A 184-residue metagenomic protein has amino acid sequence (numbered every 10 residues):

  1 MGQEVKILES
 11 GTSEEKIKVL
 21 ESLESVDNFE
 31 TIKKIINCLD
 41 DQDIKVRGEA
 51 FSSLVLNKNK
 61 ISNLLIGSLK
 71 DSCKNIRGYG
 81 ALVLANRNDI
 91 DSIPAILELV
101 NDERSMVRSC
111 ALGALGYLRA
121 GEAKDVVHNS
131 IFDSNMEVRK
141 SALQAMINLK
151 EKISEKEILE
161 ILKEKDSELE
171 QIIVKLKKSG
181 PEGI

Functional and structural regions predicted by a protein language model:
M1-E9, N28-D40, K58-K70, D89-N101 (+3 more regions): Amphipathic alpha-helical scaffolding segments comprising HEAT/armadillo-like alpha-solenoid repeats
E9-S10, E14-V26: Alpha-helical segment of the N-proximal tetratricopeptide repeat
G11-T12, Q42-D43, S72-C73, E103-R104 (+2 more regions): Short inter-helical turns and helix N-cap capping residues of alpha-solenoid HEAT/ARM repeat scaffolds
I17-S22, I44-L56, Y79-L82: Non-membrane alpha-helical segments in proteins
V19, A50, G80, A111 (+3 more regions): Conserved hydrophobic register position within alpha-solenoid helical repeats
E160-I184: Eukaryotic acidic, Ser/Thr-rich intrinsically disordered low-complexity regions
